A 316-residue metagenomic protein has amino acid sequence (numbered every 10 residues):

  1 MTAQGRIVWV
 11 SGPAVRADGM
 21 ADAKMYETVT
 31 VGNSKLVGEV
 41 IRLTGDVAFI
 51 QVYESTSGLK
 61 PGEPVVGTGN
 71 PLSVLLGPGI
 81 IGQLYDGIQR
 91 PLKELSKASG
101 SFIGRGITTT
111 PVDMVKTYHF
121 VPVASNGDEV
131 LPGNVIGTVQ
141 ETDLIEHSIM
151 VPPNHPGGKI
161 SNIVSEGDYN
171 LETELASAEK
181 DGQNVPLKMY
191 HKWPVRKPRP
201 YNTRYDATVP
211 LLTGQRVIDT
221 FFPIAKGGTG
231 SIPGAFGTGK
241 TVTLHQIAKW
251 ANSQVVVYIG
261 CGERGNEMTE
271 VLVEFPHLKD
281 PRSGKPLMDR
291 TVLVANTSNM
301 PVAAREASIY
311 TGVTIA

Functional and structural regions predicted by a protein language model:
T2-A3, V10-S11, R16-P210: Acidic-enriched and Gly/Ser
A3-R6, S283: Short, basic/polar N-terminal leader/transit segment immediately after the initiator methionine
R6, E39, T220-P223: Residue-level recognition of specific faces of alpha-helices
R6, R199-P200, V292-A295: A short alpha-helix capping/helix-coil boundary motif
V8, V66-G67, D206, S253 (+2 more regions): Generic, low-specificity signal for short hydrophobic/alpha-helical stretches with a mild N-terminal bias, encompassing
Q215-A316: Switch/coupling sub-region of P-loop NTPases
